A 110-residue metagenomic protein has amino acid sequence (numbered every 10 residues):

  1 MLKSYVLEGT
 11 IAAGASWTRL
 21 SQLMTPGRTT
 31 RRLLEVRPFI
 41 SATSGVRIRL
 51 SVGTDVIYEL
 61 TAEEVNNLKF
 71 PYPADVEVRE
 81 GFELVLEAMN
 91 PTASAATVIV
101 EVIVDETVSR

Functional and structural regions predicted by a protein language model:
M1-R110: Beta-strand-centric surfaces of beta-sandwich/beta-rich domains
